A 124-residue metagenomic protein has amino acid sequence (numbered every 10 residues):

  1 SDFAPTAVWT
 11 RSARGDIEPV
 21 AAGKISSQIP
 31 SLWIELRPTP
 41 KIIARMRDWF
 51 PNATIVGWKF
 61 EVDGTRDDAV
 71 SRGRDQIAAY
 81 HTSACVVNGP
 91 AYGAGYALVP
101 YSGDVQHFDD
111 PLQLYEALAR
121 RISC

Functional and structural regions predicted by a protein language model:
S1-V86, A91-Y92: Glycine-rich phosphate/dinucleotide-binding loop and adjoining beta-alpha-beta core of small-molecule
H81-T82, G89-C124: Small-residue (G/A/S/T)-rich helix-start motifs and N-terminal tracts that mark the onset
